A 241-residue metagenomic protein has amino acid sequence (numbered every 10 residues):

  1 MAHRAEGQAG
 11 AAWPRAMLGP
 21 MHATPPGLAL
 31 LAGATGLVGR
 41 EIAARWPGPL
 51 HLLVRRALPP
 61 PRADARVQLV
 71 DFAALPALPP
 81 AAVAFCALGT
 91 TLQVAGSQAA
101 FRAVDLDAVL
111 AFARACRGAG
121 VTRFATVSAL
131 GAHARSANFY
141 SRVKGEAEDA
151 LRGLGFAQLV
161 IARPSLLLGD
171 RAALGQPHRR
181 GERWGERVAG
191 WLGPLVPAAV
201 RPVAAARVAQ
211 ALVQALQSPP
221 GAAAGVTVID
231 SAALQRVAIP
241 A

Functional and structural regions predicted by a protein language model:
G27-P47: N-terminal Rossmann NAD(P)H-binding glycine-rich loop of SDR-like oxidoreductase domains
A32, L37, G96-Q98, A103-E148 (+2 more regions): Conserved Rossmann-fold NAD(P)-dependent oxidoreductase catalytic core, especially the SDR/UDP-sugar
L52-P60: Short, polar loop motifs at secondary-structure junctions
R66-A111, A115-G118: NAD(P)H-binding glycine-rich loop region in Rossmannoid oxidoreductase-like domains and their noncatalytic homologs
A134-P240: Oxidoreductase cofactor-interface core, primarily capturing Rossmann-like NAD(P)-dependent enzymes
